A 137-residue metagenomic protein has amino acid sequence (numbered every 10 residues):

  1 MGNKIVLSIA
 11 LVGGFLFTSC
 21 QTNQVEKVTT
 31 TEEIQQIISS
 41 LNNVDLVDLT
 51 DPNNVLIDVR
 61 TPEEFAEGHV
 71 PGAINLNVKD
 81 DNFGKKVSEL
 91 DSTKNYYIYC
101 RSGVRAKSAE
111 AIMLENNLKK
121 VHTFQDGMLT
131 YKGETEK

Functional and structural regions predicted by a protein language model:
G2-S8, F15-N54, P62-K94, R101-K137: Rhodanese-like catalytic fold shared by cysteine-dependent sulfurtransferases and DSP/PTP-type phosphatases
